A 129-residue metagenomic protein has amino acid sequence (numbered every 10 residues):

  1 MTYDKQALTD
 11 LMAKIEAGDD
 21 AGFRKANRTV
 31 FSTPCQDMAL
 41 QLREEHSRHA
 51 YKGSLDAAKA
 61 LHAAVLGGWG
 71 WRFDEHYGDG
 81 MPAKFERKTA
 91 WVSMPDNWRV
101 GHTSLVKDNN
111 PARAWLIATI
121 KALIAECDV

Functional and structural regions predicted by a protein language model:
M1-R113, I117, K121-V129: Glycine-rich anion-binding surface patch
